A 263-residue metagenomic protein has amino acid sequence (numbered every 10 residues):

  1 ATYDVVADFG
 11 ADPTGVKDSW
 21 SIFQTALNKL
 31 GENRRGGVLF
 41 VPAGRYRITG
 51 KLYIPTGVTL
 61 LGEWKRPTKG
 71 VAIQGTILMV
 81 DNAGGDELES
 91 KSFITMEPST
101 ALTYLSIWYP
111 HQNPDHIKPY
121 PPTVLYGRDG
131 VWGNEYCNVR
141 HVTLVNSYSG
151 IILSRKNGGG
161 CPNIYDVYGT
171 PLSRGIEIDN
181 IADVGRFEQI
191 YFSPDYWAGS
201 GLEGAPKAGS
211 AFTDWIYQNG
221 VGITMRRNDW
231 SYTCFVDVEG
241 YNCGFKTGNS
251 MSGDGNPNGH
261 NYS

Functional and structural regions predicted by a protein language model:
T2, W20, G36-V38, A43-R45 (+15 more regions): Detector for repetitive beta-architecture
V6-P42: Acidic Gly/Asp/Thr-rich repetitive segments characteristic of extracellular carbohydrate-active and adhesion proteins
D8-A11, G62, R174: Active-site donor-binding loop signature of nucleotide-sugar glycosyltransferases
P13-K17, G130, S154-R155, G220 (+1 more regions): Alpha-helix capping and helix-loop boundary segments enriched in small/acidic/polar residues
Q24-E32, Y46-L61, P67-Y104, W108-E135 (+3 more regions): Extracellular beta-strand-rich solenoid/capping regions of secreted or surface-exposed proteins that bind or remodel
R35, T49-K51, G70-A72, S90 (+6 more regions): Short glycine/acidic-rich loop motifs that flank beta-strands on beta-rich extracellular proteins
I216-Y217, D237-E239, T247-S263: Acidic, glycine-rich loop-and-beta core segments that form the ion-binding/anion-interacting portion of active sites
